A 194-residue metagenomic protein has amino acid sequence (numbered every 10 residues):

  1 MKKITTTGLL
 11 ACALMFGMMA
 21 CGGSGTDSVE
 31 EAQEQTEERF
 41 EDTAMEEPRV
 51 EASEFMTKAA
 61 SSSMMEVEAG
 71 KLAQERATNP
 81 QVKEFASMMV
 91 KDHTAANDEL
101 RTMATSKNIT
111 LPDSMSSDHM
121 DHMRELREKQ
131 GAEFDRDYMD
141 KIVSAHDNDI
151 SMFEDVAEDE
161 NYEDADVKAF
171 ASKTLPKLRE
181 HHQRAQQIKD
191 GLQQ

Functional and structural regions predicted by a protein language model:
K2-L9, G17-M18, G22-Q194: His/Met- and acidic-residue-enriched segments that coordinate or traffic transition-metal cofactors and support
